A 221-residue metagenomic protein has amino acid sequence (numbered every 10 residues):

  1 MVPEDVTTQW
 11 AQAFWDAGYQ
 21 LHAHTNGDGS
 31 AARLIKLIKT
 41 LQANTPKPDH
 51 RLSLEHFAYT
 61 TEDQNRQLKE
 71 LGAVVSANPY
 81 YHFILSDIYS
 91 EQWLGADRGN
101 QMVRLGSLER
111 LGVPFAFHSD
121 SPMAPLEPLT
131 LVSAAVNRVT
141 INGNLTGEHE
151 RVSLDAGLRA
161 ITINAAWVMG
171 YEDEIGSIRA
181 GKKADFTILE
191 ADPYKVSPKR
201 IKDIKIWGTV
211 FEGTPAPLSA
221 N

Functional and structural regions predicted by a protein language model:
M1-V6, F57: Active-site gating/metal-coordination segments in enzymes
Q12-H22, G29-L52, H56-F57, E62-R66 (+3 more regions): His/Asp/Glu-enriched, well-ordered alpha-helical/loop segment that forms or immediately abuts the divalent-metal
V74: Ligand-binding beta-strand-loop-alpha-helix segment within the catalytic cores of soluble metabolic enzymes
S219-N221: Extracellular/periplasmic ectodomains of large secreted or surface enzymes and adhesion receptors
